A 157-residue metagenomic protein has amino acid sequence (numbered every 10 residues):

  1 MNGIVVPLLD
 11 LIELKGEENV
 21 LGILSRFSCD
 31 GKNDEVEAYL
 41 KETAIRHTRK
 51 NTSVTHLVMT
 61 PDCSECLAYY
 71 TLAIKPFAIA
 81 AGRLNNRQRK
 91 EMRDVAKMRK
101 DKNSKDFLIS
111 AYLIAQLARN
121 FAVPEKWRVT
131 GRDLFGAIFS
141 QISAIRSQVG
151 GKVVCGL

Functional and structural regions predicted by a protein language model:
M1-K126, G136-L157: Non-catalytic substrate-recognition and accessory regions of acyl/acetyltransferase enzymes
